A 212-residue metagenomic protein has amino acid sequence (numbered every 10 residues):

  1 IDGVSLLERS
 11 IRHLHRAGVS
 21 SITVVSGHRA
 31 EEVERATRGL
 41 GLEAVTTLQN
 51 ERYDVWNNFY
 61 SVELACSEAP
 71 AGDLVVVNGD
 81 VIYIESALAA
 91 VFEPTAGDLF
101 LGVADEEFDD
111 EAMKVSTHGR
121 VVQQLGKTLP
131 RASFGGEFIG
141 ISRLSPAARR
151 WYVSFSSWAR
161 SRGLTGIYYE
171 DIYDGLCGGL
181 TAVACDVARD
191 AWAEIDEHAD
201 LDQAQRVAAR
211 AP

Functional and structural regions predicted by a protein language model:
V4-D73: Conserved N-terminal catalytic core of the sugar/cofactor nucleotidyltransferase
S26, N78, V103: Short beta-strand/turn micro-motifs composed of small residues that flank or help shape donor/cofactor-binding pockets
A30, F59-V62, L88, V122 (+3 more regions): A general structural signal for well-ordered alpha-helical segments in protein cores
G39-L42, L64-C66, F92-T95, T117-G119 (+1 more regions): Short, hinge-like loop/turn segments at secondary-structure boundaries
T47, G102, L125, A184-C185: Generic preference for hydrophobic
G72-I82: Short beta-strand-to-loop acidic/aromatic patch adjacent to the donor-nucleotide binding site
I84-S161: Conserved core of the sugar-phosphate nucleotidyltransferase
G135-P212: Conserved alpha/beta core of the MobA/IspD/sugar-nucleotide pyrophosphorylase nucleotidyltransferase superfamily
